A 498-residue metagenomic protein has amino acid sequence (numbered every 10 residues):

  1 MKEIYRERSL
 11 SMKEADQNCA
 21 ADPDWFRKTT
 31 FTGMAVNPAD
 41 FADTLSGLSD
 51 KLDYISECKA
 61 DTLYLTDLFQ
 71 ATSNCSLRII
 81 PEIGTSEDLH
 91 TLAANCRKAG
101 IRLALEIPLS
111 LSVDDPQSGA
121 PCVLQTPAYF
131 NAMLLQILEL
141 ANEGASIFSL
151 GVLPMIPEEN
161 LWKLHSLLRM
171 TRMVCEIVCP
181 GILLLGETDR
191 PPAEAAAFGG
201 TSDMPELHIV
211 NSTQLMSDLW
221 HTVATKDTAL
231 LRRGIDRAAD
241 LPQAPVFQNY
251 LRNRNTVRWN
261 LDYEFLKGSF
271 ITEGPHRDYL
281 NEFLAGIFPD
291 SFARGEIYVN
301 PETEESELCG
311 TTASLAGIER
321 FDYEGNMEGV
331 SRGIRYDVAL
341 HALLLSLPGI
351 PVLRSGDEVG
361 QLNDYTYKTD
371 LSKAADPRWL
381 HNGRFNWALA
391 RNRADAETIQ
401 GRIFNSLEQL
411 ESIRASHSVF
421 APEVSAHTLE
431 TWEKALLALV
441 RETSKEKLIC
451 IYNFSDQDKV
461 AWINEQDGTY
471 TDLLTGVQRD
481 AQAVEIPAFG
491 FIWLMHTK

Functional and structural regions predicted by a protein language model:
M1-T469, L473-K498: Active-site and adjacent substrate-binding regions of carbohydrate-active enzymes
